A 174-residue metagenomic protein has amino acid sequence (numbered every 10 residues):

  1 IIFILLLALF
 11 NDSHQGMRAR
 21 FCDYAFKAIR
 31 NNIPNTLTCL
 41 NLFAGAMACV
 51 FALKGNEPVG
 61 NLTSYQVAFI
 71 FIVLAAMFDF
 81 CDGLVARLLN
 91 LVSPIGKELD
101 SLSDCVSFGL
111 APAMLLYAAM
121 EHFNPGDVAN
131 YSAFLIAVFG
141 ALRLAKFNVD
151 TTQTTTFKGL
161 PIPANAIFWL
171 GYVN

Functional and structural regions predicted by a protein language model:
I1-C22, A28-N31, C105-N174: A feature for the membrane-embedded catalytic helix bundles of lipid/isoprenoid biosynthetic enzymes
I1-F80: Topogenic membrane-insertion module of multi-pass membrane proteins
F26-T36, G60-V67, L89-L99, N124-Y131 (+1 more regions): Membrane-interfacial loop-to-transmembrane-helix junctions in polytopic alpha-helical membrane proteins
P34-L40, F78-C81, L99, S103 (+1 more regions): Residue-level micro-sites within transmembrane alpha helices that shape and flank functional polar/acidic positions
F51-G55, R87-L88, Y117-A118, K146: Transmembrane helix-loop junction
G55, V59, K97-D100, E121 (+2 more regions): Short amphipathic alpha-helical leader/targeting segments
Y65-R87, Y131-A137, A141-A145: Solvent-exposed, charged interface segments at domain starts and junctions
F71-M114: Acidic (Asp/Glu-rich) catalytic motifs at the cytosolic membrane interface
